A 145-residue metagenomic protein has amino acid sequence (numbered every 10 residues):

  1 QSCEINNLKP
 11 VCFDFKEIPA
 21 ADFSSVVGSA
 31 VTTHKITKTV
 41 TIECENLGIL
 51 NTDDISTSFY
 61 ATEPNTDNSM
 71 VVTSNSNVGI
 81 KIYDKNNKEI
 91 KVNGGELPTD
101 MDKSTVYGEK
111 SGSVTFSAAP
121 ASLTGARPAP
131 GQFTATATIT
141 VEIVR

Functional and structural regions predicted by a protein language model:
Q1-R145: Mature extracellular/passenger domains of Gram-negative fimbrial/pilin and adhesin proteins
